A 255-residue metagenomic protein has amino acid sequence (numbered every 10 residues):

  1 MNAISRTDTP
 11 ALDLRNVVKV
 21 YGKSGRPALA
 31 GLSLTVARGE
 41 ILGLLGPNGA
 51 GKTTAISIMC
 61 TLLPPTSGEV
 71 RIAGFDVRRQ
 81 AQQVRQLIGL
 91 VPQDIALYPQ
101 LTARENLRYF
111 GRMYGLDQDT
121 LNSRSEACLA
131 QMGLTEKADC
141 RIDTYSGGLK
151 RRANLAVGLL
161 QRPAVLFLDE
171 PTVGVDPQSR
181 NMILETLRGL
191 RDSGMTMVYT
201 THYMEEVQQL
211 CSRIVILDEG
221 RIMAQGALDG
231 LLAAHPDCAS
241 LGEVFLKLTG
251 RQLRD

Functional and structural regions predicted by a protein language model:
A3-L14, V18-G31, A81: A short, flexible loop at the N-terminus of ABC-type nucleotide-binding domains that lies
R108, R112, D119-K137: Conserved ABC ATPase "signature" region
R162: Conserved catalytic motifs of ABC-family nucleotide-binding domains
L166-E170: Catalytic Walker B motif of ABC-type/P-loop ATPase nucleotide-binding domains
Q225-G226: ABC ATPase "signature
